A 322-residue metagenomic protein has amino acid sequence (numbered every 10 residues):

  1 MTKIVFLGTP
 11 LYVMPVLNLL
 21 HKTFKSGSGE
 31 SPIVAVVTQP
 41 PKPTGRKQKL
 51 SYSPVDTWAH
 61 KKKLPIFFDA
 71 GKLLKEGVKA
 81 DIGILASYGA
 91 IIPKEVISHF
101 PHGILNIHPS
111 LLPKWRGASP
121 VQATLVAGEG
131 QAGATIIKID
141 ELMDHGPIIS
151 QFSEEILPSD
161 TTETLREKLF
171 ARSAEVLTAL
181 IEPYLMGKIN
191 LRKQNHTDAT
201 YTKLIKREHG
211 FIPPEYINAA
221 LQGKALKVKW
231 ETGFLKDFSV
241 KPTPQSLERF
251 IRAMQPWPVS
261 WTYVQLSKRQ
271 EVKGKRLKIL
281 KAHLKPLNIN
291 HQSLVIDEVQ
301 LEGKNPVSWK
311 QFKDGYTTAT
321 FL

Functional and structural regions predicted by a protein language model:
M1-G45: N-terminal Rossmann-like dinucleotide-binding module
T2, E141-S267, G274-K285: Active-site-proximal loop/hinge segments within enzyme catalytic domains
G8, V36, A59, G83 (+8 more regions): A residue-level signal for conserved active-site and pocket-lining positions in enzyme catalytic cores
P40-H60: N-terminal beta-loop-helix "entrance" segment that forms/cooperates in small-molecule cofactor or anionic ligand
F68-I139, H145: Alpha-helical oligomerization interface recognition
V272, P286-I289, S293: Intrinsic disorder/low-complexity segments
H291-L322: Generic C-terminus detector
